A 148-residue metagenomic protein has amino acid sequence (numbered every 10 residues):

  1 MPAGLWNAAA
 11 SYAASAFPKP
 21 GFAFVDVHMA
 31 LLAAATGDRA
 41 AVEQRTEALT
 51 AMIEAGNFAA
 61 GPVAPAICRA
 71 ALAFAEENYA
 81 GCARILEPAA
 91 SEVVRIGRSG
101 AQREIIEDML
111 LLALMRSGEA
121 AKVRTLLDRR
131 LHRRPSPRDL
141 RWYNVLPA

Functional and structural regions predicted by a protein language model:
M1-A148: Helix-coil-helix junctions within alpha-helical repeat/solenoid scaffolds
